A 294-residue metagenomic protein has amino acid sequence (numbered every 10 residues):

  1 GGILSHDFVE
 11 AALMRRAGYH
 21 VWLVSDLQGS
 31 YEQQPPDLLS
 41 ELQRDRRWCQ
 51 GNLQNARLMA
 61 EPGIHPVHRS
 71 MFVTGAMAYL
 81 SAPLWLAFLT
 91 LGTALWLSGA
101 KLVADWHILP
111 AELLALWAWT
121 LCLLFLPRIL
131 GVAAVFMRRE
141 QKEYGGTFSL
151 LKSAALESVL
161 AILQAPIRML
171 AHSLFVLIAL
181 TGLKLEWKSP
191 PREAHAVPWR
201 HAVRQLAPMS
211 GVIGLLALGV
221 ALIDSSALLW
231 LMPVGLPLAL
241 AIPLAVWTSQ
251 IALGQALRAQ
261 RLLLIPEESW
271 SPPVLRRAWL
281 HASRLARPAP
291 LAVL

Functional and structural regions predicted by a protein language model:
G1-A154, S158, I162, Q250-L294: Non-transmembrane catalytic domains and loops of membrane-associated enzymes and transporters that build or traffic
S25, A133, L170, L218 (+1 more regions): Active-site proximal loops enriched in glycine and acidic residues that flank catalytic Cys/His/Asp and coordinate
P127-R138, H172-K184: Membrane-water interface of transmembrane alpha-helices
S153-E157, A161, P198-A207: Short, contiguous acidic/charged loop-to-helix segments that flank catalytic cores in large enzymes
L156-G182: A glycine-rich beta-turn/hairpin centered on an aromatic-Pro dipeptide
F175-R200: Membrane-helix boundary/interface segments in integral membrane proteins
W199-L294: C-terminal amphipathic alpha-helical interaction region
